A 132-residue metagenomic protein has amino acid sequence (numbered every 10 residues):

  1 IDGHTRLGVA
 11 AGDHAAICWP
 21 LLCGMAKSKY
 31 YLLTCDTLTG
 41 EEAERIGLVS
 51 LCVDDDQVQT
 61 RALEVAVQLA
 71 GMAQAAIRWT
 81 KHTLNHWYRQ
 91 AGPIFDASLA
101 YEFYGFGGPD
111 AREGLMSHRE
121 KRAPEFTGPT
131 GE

Functional and structural regions predicted by a protein language model:
I1-L32, I46, R61, V65: CoA-thioester-processing core
H4, C23, L32, V53 (+2 more regions): Short, flexible helix/strand-to-coil boundary loops that buttress conserved ligand/catalytic motifs in alpha/beta
A26, V49-A97, P109, F126-E132: C-terminal long alpha-helix characteristic of the crotonase
Y31-L32, T80-L84, S98, E102 (+1 more regions): Short alpha-helical scaffolding segments that buttress acidic/His motifs in well-ordered protein cores
D36-E42: Acidic, divalent-metal-coordinating active-site segment for phosphoryl/phosphodiester hydrolysis, typified by short
G107-A111, S117: Interdomain hinge/lid region at the active-site interface of Rossmann-like NAD(P)-dependent oxidoreductases
